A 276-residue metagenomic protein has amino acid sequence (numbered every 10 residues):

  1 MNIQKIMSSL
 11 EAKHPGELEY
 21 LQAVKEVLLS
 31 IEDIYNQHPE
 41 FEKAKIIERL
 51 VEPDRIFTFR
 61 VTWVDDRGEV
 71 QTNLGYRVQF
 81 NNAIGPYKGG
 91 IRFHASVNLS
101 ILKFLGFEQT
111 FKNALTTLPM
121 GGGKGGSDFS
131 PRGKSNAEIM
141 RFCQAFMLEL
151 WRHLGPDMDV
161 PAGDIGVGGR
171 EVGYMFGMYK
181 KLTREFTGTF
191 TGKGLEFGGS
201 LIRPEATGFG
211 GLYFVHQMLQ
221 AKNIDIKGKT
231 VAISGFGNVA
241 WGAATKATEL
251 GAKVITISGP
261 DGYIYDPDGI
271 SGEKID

Functional and structural regions predicted by a protein language model:
M7-K13, E17-I34: Short, low-complexity S/T/E/D/G/P-rich linear segments that nucleate or cap local secondary structure
M7-S8, K25, L99, K103-F107 (+5 more regions): Predominant activation on well-ordered alpha-helical scaffold segments within soluble catalytic domains
D33, D66, D164-G168: Structural/interface elements that position substrates and couple domains in central-metabolism enzymes
E40-Q71: Structured beta-strand/loop patches that form or line metal/cofactor-binding pockets in enzymes
F59-K124, D128: Phosphate-interaction motifs
H94, N113-K227: Glycine/serine-rich phosphate-binding loop and adjoining beta1-alpha1 elements at the start of nucleotide-handling
T191-G194, G199-D276: Glycine-rich phosphate/diphosphate-binding loop of Rossmann-like nucleotide-binding domains
